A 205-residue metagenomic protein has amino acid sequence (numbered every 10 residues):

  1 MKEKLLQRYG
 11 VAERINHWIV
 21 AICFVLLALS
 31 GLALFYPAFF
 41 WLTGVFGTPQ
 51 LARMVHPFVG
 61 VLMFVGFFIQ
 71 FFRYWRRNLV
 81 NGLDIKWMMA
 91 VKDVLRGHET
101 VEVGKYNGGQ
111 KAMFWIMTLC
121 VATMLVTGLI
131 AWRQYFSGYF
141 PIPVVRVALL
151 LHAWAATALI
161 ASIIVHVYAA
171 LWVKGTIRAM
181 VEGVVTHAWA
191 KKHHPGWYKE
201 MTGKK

Functional and structural regions predicted by a protein language model:
M1-K205: Membrane-embedded alpha-helical bundles that constitute the cytochrome b-like, heme-associated redox core of multi-pass
